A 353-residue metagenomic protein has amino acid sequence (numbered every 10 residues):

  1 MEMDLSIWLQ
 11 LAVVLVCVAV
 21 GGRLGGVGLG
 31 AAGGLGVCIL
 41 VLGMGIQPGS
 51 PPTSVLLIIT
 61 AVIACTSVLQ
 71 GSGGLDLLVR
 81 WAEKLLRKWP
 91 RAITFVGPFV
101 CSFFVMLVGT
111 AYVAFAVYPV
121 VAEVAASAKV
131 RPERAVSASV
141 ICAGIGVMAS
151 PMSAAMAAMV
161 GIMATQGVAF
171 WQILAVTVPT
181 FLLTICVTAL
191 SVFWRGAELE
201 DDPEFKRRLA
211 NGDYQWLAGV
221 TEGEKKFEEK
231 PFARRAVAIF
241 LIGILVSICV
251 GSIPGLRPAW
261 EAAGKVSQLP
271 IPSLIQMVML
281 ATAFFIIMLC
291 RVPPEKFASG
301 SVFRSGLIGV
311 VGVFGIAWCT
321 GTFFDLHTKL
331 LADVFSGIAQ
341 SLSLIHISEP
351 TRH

Functional and structural regions predicted by a protein language model:
M1-T66, E204-T322: Hydrophobic transmembrane alpha-helices of multi-pass small-molecule transporters
M3, I7, G26, L69 (+3 more regions): Alpha-helix capping and helix-loop boundary segments enriched in small/acidic/polar residues
V20-G22, A32-V41, I46-A135, V292-R352: Membrane-embedded alpha-helical segments and adjacent helix-loop junctions characteristic of multi-pass solute
G26, G30, G73, C142-M148: Glycine-centered small-residue hotspots that permit tight backbone geometry or close packing
L77, E123, A158, I244 (+1 more regions): Alpha-helical scaffold segments in soluble metabolic enzymes
A122-A218, E222-A236: Membrane-core helix-loop-helix motifs of multi-pass transport proteins
G161, A259-S267, A332-I338: Membrane-interfacial helical/loop segments at transmembrane boundaries in membrane proteins
